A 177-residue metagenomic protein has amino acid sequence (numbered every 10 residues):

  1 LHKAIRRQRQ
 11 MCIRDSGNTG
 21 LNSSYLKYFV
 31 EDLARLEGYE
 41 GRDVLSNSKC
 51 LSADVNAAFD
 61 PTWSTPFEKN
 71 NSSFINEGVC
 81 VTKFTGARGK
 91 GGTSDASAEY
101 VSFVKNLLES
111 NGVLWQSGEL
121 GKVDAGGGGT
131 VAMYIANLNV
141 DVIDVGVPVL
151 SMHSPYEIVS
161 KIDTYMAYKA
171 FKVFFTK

Functional and structural regions predicted by a protein language model:
L1-I13: Single conserved hydrophobic/aromatic residue that forms the stacking wall/gate of nucleotide- or nucleobase-binding
R7, E37-N47, L108-K122: Flexible, glycine/charged-enriched surface loops at secondary-structure junctions
Q10, S46-N56, G121-T130: A glycine-rich phosphate-binding loop feature that marks nucleotide/adenosyl-phosphate handling sites
D15-G20, P61-T65, Y156-I158: Short acidic, glycine/serine/threonine-rich loops at helix termini
S16-L21, A34, F67, T93 (+1 more regions): Non-transmembrane, aqueous-exposed alpha-helical and coiled segments at domain scale
S23-T82: A glycine- and small/hydrophobic-rich beta-loop-beta segment that serves as a flexible "lid/hinge" or phosphate-binding
T62-W63, F67-S154: Active-site-adjacent substrate-binding region of metalloamidase/peptidase-like peptide-processing proteins
V147-K177: His/Asp/Glu-rich mid-to-C-terminal helical/loop segments that flank catalytic regions of hydrolases
